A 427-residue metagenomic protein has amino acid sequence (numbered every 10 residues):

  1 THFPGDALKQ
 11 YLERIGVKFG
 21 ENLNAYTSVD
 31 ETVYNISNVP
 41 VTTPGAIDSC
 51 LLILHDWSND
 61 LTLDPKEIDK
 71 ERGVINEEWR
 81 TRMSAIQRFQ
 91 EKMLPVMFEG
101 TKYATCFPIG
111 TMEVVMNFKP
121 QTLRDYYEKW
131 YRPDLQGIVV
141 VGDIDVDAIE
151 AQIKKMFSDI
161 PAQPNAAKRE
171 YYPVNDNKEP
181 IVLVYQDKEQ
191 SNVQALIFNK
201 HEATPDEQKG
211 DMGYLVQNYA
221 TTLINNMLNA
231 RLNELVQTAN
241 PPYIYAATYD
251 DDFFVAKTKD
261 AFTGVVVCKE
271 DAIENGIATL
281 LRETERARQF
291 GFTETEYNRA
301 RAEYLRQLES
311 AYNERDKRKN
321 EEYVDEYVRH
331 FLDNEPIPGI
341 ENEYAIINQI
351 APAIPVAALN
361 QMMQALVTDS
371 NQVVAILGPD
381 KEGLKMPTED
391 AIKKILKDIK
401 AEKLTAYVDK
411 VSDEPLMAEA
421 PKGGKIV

Functional and structural regions predicted by a protein language model:
T1, N22, V33-P44, D56-L63 (+7 more regions): Second-shell loop/turn segments in exported
T1-S37, R88-F89, T105-T111, N226-D260: M16/MPP (pitrilysin/insulinase) zinc-metallopeptidase core fold and M16-derived inactive scaffolds
K9, T62-R80, E91, D145 (+6 more regions): Acidic/histidine-enriched alpha-helical segments
I36-E71, F254-N313, D333-P336, Q349-A353: M16/insulysin-pitrilysin zinc metalloprotease superfamily fold
P65, R72, I86, P120-K155 (+1 more regions): Non-catalytic, conformational "gating/processing" segments within enzyme and secreted inhibitor domains
D145-N233, Q237-A239, N298-A302, E309 (+1 more regions): Proteolytic maturation boundary segments
A195-I197, H201-P205, Y214-E294: Structured mid-domain segments that build the active-site/substrate or prosthetic-cofactor binding neighborhood
